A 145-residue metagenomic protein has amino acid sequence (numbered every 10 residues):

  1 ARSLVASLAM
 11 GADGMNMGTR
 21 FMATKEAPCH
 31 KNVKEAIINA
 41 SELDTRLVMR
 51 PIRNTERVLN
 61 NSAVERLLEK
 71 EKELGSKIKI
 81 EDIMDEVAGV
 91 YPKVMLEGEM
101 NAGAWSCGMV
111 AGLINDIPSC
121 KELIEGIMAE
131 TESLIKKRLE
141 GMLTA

Functional and structural regions predicted by a protein language model:
R2-A145: Conserved active-site-proximal phosphate/metal-binding subdomains
